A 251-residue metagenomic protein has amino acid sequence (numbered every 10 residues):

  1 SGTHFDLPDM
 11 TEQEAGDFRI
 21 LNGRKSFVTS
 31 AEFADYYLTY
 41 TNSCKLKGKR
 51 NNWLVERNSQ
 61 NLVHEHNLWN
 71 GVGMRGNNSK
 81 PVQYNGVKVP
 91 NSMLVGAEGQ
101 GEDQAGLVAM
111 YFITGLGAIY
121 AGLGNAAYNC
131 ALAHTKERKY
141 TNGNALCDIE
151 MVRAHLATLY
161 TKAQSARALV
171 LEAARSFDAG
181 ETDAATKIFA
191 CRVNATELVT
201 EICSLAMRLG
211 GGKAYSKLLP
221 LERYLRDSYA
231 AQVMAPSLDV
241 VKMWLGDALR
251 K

Functional and structural regions predicted by a protein language model:
S1-F33: Glycine-rich flavin
R24-V63: A short core secondary-structure module
F27-A31, F112-L116, A231-M234: Glycine-rich phosphate/pyrophosphate-binding beta-alpha loops
W69-A163: Glycine-rich beta->alpha junctions and the first turn(s) of the following alpha-helix
A109-I113, C147-T158, A184-N194, E222-A230: Alpha-helical scaffold segments that form or flank carboxylate-/histidine-based iron centers
A121-G124, Y128, L159, A163-A166 (+4 more regions): Alpha-helical transition-metal enzyme core signature, strongest for iron centers
Q164-N194, M207-Y215: C-terminal helix-coil-helix/basic helical segment that borders enzyme active sites and/or dimer interfaces and provides
G210-K251: Glycine-rich phosphate/cofactor-binding loops in nucleotide/flavin-utilizing enzymes
